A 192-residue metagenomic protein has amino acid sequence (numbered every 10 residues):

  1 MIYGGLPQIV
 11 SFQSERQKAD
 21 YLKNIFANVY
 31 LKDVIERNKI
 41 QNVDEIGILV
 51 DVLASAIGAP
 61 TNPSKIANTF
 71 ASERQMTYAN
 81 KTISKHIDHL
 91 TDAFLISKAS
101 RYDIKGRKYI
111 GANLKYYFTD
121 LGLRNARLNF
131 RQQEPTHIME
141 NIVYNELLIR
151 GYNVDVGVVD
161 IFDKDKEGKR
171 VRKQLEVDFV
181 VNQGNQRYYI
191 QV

Functional and structural regions predicted by a protein language model:
M1-G5: Amphipathic alpha-helical segments of the small helical/lid subdomains adjacent to P-loop NTPase cores
L6, V10-R187: Accessory nucleic acid-recognition modules appended to NTPase machines
V192: Short beta-strand-loop-alpha-helix junction that forms the active-site gateway of nucleic-acid-processing nucleases
